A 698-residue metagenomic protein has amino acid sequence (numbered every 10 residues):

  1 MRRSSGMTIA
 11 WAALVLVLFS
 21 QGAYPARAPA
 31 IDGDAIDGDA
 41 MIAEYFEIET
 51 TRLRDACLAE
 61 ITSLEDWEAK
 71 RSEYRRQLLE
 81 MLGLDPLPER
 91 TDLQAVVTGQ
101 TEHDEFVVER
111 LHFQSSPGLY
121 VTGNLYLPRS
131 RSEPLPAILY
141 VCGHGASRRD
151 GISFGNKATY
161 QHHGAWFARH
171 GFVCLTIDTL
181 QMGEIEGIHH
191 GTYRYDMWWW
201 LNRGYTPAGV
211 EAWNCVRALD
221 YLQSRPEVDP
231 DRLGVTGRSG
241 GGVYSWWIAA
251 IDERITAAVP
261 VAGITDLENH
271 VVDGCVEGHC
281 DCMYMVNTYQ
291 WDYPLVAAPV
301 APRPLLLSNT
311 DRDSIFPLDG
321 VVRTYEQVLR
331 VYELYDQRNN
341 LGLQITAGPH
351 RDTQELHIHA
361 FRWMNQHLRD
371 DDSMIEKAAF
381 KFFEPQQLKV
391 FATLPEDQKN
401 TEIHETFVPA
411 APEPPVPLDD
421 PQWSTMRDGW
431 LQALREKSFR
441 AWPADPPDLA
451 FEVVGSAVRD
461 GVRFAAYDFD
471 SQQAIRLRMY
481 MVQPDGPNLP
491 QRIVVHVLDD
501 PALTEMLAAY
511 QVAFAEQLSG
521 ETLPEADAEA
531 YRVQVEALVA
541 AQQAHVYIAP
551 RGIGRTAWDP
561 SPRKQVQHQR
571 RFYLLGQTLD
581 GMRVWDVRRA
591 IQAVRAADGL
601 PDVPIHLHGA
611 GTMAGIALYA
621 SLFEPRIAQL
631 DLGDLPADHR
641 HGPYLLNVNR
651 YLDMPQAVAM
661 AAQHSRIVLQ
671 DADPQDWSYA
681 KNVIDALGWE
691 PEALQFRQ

Functional and structural regions predicted by a protein language model:
M1-W11: Bacterial N-terminal signal peptides that target proteins for export
A10-Q21: Bacterial N-terminal signal peptides
Y24-V121, E133, L295, A301-R303 (+5 more regions): Alpha/beta-hydrolase-fold serine-hydrolase catalytic core, especially in secreted/extracellular enzymes
Q114-T179, L201, A208, D229 (+2 more regions): A conserved hydrophobic secondary-structure block that centers on an alpha-helix together with its immediately flanking
L139-C142, I177-T179, V261, V495-L498 (+2 more regions): Alpha/beta-hydrolase
W166-E184, V539-A557: Conserved alpha/beta-hydrolase
I188-P226, G554-D598, Y619: Alpha/beta-hydrolase active-site loop
R217-Y289, A590-Q663: Primarily recognizes the serine-hydrolase "nucleophile elbow" in alpha/beta-hydrolase and SGNH/GDSL folds
